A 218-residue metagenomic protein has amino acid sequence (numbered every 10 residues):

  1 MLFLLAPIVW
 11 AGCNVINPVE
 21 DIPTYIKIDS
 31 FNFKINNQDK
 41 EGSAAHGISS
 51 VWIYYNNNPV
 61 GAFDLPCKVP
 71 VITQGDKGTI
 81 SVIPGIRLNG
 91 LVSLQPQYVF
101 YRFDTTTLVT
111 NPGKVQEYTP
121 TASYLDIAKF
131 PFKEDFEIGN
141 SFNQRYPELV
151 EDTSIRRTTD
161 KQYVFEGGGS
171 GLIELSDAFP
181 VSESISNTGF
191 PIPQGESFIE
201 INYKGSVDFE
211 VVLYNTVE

Functional and structural regions predicted by a protein language model:
V9-G12: C-terminal motif of bacterial Sec signal peptides marking the signal peptidase cleavage site
I28-A44: Short amphipathic, basic-aromatic surface patches that mediate peripheral association with negatively charged
Y55-N57, Q74-S93: A short, solvent-exposed beta-strand micro-motif common in secreted/extracellular proteins
P66-I72: Short, surface-exposed beta-strand/beta-hairpin micro-motifs centered on an aromatic residue
N89-T119: Structured interaction patches on ligand/partner-binding surfaces of diverse proteins
T119-D152: Extracellular carbohydrate-recognition regions
E134-E137, G171, I185-F209: Extra-cytoplasmic beta-strand recognition segments
T153-S182: Short carbohydrate-recognition loop motifs
